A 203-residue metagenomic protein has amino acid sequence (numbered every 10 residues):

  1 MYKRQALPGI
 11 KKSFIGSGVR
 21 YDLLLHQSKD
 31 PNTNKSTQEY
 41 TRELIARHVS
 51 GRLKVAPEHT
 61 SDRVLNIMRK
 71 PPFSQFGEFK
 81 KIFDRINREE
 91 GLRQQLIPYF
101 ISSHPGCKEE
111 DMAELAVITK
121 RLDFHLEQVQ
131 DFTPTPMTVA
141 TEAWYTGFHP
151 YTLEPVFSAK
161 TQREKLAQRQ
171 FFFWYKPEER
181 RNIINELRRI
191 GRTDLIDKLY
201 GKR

Functional and structural regions predicted by a protein language model:
K3-I97, I101-P105: Conserved SAM/AdoMet-binding glycine-rich loop
A6, R42, G77, K81 (+4 more regions): A broad, structural surface signal
D22-S28, E58-K70, E90-D111, D123-Q162: Flexible glycine/acidic-rich beta-alpha junction loops that bind and position SAM and/or redox cofactors in anaerobic
Q38-S50, A116-P136: Structural recognition of alpha->loop->beta junctions
V55, V129, G191: Conserved, mostly hydrophobic/aromatic
M137-R203: Radical SAM enzyme core and accessory elements
